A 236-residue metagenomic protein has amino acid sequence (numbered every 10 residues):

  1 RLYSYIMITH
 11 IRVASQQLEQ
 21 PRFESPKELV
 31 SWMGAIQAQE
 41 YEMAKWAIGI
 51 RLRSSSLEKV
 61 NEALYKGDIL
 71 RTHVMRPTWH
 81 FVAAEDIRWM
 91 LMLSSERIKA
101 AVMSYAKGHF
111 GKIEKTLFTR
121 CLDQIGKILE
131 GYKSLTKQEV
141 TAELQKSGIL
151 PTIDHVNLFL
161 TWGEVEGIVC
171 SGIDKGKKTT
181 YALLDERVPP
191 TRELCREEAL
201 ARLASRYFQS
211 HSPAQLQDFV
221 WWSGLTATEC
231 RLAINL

Functional and structural regions predicted by a protein language model:
L2-L236: Long, low-complexity intrinsically disordered regions
